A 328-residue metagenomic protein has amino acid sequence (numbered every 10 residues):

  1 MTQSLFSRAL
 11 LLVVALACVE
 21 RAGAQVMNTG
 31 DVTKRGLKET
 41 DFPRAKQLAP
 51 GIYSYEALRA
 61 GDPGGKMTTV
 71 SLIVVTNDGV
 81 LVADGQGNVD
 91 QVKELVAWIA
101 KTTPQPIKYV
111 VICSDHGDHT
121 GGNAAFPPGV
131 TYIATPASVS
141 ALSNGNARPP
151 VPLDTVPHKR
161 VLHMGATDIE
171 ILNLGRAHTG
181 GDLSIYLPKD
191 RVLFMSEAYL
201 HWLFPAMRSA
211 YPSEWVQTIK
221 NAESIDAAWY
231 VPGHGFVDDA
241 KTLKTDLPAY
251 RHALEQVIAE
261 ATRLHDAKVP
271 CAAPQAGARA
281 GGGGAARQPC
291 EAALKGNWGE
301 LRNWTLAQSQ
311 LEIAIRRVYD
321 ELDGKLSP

Functional and structural regions predicted by a protein language model:
M1-L10: Bacterial N-terminal signal peptides that target proteins for export
V13, Q25-R35, S224-D226, D238-P328: Accessory terminal helices/loops
C18-V19: N-terminal signal peptide c-region/cleavage motif recognized by signal peptidases
T29-V32, G36, T40-F42, Q47 (+4 more regions): Metallo-beta-lactamase
Q47-W98, L183-L187, V192-M195: Conserved beta-strand hairpin/beta-sheet module of binuclear metal-dependent hydrolase folds, prominently
G51, V74, D84, I99 (+11 more regions): Divalent metal-coordination and catalytic microenvironments
G79-L81, G87-V89, D168, L174-Q256 (+1 more regions): Metallo-beta-lactamase
V92-K93, A97-M164: Active-site HxH/HxHxD metal-binding segment of metal-dependent hydrolases
